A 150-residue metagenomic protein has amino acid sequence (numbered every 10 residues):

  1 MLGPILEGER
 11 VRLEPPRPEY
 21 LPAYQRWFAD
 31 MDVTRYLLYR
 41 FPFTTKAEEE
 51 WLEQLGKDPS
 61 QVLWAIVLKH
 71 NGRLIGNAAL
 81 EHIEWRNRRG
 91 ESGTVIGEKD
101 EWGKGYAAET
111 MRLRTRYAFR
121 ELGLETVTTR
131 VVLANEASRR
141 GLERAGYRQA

Functional and structural regions predicted by a protein language model:
M1-A23, D30, L63, V67-A150: Acyl-donor (CoA/ACP) binding surface of acyl/acetyltransferases
P18, W27, P42-K46: Generic alpha-helical scaffold signal
Y20-L21, Y36, F43-T44, K57 (+1 more regions): Intrinsically disordered, low-complexity regions enriched in Ser/Pro/Gly/Gln/His and often acidic
A23-R26, W51: Residue-level detector of alpha-helical secondary structure
D32-E53: Conserved GNAT-fold acetyl-CoA-binding loop/helix
R40, L55-D58, E121, R130: Histidine kinase transmitter module recognition
E53-A65: A short helix-loop-beta-strand connector motif used in the catalytic cores of GNAT acetyltransferases and, in some
